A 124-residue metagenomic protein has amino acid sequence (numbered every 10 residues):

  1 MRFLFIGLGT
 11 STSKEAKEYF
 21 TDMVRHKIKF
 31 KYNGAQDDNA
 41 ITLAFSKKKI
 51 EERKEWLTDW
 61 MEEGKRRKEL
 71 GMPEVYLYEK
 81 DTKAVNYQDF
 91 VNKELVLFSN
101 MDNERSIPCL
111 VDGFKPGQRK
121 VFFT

Functional and structural regions predicted by a protein language model:
M1-T124: Conserved phosphate-chemistry cores used by DNA topoisomerases
